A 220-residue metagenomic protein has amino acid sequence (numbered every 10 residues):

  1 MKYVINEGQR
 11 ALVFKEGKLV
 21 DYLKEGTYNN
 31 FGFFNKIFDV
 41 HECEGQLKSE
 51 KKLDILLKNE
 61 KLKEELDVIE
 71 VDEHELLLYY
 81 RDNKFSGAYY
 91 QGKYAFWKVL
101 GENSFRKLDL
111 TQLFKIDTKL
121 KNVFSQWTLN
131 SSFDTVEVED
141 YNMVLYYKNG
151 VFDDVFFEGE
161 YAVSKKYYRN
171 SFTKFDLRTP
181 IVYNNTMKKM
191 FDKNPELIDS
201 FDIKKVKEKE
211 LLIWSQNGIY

Functional and structural regions predicted by a protein language model:
M1-Y220: N-terminal hydrophobic membrane-entry segments
